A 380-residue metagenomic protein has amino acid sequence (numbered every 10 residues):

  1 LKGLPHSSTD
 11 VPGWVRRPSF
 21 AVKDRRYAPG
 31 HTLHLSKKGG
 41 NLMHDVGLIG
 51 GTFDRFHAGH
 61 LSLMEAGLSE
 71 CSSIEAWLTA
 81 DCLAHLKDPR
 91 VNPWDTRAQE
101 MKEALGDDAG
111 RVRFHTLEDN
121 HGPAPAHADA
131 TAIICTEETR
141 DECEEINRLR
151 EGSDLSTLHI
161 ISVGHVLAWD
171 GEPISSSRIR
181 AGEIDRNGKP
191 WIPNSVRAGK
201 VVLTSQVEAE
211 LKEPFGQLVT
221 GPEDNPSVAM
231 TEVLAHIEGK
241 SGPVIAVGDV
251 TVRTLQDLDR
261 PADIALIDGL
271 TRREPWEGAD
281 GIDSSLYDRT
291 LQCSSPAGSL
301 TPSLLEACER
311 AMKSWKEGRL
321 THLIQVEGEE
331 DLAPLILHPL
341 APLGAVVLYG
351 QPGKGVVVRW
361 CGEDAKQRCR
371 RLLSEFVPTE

Functional and structural regions predicted by a protein language model:
G3, D24, K38-L42: N-terminal cationic leader/targeting segments used for protein routing and processing
S7-S8, S19, S36: Serine residues within intrinsically disordered or low-complexity segments
H31-Q217, S227-V228, E238-G239, D249-D257 (+2 more regions): Nucleotidyltransferase catalytic core that binds NTPs
I134, S176-N194, S284-S295, Q367-P378: A polyampholytic, Gly/Pro-enriched intrinsically disordered region
T157, W169-G171, E363-E380: A recognition module on extended beta-rich or small alphabeta surfaces enriched in W/G with H and D/E
S205-A365: Conserved mixed alpha/beta catalytic, RNA-binding, or beta-rich assembly cores of soluble enzyme, regulatory
